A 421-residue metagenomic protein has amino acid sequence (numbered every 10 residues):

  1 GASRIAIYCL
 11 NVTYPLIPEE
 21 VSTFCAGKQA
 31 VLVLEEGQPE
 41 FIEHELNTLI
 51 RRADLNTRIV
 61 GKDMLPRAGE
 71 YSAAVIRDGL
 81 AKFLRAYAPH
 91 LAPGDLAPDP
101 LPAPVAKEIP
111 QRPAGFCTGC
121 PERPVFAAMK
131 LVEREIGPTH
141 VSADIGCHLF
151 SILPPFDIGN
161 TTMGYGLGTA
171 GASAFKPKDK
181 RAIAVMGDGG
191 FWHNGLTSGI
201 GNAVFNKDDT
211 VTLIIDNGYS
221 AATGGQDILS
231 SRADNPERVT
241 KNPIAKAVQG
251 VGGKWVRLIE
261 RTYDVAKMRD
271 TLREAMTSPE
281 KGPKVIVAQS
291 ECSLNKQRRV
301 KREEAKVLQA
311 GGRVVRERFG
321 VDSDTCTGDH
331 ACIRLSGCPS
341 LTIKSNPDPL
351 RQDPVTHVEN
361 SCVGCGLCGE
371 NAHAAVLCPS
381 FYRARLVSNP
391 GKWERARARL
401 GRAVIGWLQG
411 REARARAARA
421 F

Functional and structural regions predicted by a protein language model:
G1, P18-V21, I42-N47, E70-V75 (+10 more regions): Short acidic, glycine/serine/threonine-rich loops at helix termini
G1-R52, P155-S173, N194-T197: Glycine-rich, anion-gripping cofactor-binding loops and their flanking helix/strand elements in enzyme active sites
G37-F116, W255, E260, R269-L272 (+4 more regions): Peripheral docking tails and interdomain loops at the edges of cofactor- or intermediate-handling domains
F41, E274-C326, A331, L335 (+1 more regions): Glycine/aspartate-rich loop-and-adjacent alpha/beta segment that forms the canonical ThDP
G94-G168: Active-site diphosphate/adenylate-binding microenvironment
I152-V285, S293-R298: Thiamine diphosphate
S290-E291, K296-Q297, R302-E303, T327-P390: Iron-sulfur cluster-binding cysteine motifs and their immediate structural context in ferredoxin-like electron-transfer
G312-D322, A374-F421: Intrinsic disorder at enzyme termini
